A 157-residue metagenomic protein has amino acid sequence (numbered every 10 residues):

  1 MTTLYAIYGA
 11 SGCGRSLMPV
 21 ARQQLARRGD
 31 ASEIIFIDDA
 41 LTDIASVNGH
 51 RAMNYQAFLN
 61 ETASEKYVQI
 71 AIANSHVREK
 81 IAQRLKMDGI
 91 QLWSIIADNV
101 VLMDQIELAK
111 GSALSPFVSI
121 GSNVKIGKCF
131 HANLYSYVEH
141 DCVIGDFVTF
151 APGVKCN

Functional and structural regions predicted by a protein language model:
M1-H50, Y55-E61: Hydrophobic, well-ordered beta-alpha structural blocks that scaffold small-molecule cofactor pockets
M1-T2, A31-E33, A63-E65, G89 (+3 more regions): A general structural motif
M18-A21, K80-R84, I126: Short amphipathic alpha-helical segments
Q23-Q24, L85-D88, F130-A132: Glycine-rich, phosphate-binding/catalytic loops in enzymes
Q24-R27, T42, A57-N60, Q91 (+4 more regions): Short, flexible, glycine/charge-rich loop motifs used to bind or transfer phosphoryl groups or to couple energy/partner
I34, H50, K66, V118 (+1 more regions): Short, conserved active-site loop motifs that form the nucleotide-linked donor/cofactor pocket
L41-L102: Phosphate-bearing ligand-interacting subdomains that bind or position ATP/ADP/UDP/GDP/NAD(P) or nucleotide-linked
I95-N157: Structural signal for interior beta-strand "rungs" in well-ordered beta-sheet cores of soluble enzyme domains
